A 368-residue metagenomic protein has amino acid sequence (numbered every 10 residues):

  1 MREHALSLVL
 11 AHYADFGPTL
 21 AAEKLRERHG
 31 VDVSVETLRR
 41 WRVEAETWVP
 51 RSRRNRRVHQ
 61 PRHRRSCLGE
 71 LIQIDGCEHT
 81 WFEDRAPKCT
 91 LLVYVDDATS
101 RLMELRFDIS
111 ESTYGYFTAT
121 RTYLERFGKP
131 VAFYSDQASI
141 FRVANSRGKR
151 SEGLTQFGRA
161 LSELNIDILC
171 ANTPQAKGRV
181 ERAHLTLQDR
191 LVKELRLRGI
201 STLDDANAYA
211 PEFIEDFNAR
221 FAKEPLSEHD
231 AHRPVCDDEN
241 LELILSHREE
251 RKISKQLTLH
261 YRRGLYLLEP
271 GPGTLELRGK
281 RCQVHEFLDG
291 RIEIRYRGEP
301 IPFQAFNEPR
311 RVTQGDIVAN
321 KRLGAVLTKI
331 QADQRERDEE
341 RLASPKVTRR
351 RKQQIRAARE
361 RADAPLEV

Functional and structural regions predicted by a protein language model:
M1-T80, N145, E152-T155, D230-L241: Basic, flexible linker segments flanking DNA-binding modules in nucleic acid-interacting mobile-element proteins
A5, A21, L38, D75 (+10 more regions): Mobile genetic element proteins and their domesticated derivatives, centered on retroelements and DNA transposons
A11, V31-D32, V43-L102, I109-V131 (+2 more regions): Mobile-element integrase/transposase regions, centering on the N-terminal DNA-binding/Zn-coordinating module
K24, R150, Q156-S227, A231-I244 (+2 more regions): Charged alpha-helix within mobile-element recombinases
R85, R106-F107, A144-K149: Short, solvent-exposed loop/turn segments at secondary-structure boundaries
L124-R150, A171-P174, D230: Acidic/histidine-rich, metal-coordinating catalytic segments
I214-T348, K352: C-terminal, beta-rich DNA-binding module of retroviral/retroelements integrases
R337, Q354-V368: Detector for conserved single-position "signature" residues within domains
